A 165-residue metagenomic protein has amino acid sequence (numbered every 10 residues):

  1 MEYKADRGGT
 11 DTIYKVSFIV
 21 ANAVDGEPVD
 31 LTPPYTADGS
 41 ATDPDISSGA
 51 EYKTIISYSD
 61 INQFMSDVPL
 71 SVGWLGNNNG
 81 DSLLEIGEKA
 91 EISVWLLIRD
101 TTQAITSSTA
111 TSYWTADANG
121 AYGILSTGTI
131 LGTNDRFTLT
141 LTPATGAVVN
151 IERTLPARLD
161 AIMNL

Functional and structural regions predicted by a protein language model:
M1-L165: N-terminal export/assembly leader peptides and their processing motifs that target proteins to secretory
